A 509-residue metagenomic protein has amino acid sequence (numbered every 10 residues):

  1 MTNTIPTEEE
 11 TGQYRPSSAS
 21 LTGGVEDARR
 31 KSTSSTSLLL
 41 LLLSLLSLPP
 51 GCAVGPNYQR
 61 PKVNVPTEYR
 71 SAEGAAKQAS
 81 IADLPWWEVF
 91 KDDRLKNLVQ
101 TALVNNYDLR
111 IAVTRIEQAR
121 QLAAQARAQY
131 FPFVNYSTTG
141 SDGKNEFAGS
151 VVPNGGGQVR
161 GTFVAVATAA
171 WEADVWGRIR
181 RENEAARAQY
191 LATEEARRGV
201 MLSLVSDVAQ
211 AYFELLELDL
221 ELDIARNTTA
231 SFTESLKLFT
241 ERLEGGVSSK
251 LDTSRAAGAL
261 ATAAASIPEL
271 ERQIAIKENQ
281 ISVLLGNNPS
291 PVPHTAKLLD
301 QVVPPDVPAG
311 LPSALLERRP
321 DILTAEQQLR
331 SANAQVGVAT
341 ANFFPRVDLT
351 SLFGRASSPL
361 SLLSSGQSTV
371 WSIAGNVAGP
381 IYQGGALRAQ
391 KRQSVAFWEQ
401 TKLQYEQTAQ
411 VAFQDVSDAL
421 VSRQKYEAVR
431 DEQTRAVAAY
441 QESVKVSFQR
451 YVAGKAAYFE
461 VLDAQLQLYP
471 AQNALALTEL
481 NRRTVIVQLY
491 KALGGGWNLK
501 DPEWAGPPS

Functional and structural regions predicted by a protein language model:
T2-T4, L38-V104, F163, N183 (+6 more regions): Terminal intrinsically disordered/low-complexity segments used for targeting and assembly
P6, S17-G23: Ser/Thr/Pro/Gly-rich low-complexity, intrinsically disordered segments
Q13-Y14: Low-complexity, intrinsically disordered or signal/transmembrane-proximal segments
V54-P61, P85, K91-T101, N105 (+6 more regions): Small/polar-residue-enriched beta-strand and adjacent coil segments characteristic of outer-membrane beta-barrel
N105-N106, G245, A453: Charged, alpha-helical scaffolding/interaction elements associated with membrane systems
A112-A126, V200, L204-N227, S231-E234 (+6 more regions): Amphipathic alpha-helical coiled-coil segments
E244-Q273, A471-L475, N481: Repeat-solenoid scaffold signature
